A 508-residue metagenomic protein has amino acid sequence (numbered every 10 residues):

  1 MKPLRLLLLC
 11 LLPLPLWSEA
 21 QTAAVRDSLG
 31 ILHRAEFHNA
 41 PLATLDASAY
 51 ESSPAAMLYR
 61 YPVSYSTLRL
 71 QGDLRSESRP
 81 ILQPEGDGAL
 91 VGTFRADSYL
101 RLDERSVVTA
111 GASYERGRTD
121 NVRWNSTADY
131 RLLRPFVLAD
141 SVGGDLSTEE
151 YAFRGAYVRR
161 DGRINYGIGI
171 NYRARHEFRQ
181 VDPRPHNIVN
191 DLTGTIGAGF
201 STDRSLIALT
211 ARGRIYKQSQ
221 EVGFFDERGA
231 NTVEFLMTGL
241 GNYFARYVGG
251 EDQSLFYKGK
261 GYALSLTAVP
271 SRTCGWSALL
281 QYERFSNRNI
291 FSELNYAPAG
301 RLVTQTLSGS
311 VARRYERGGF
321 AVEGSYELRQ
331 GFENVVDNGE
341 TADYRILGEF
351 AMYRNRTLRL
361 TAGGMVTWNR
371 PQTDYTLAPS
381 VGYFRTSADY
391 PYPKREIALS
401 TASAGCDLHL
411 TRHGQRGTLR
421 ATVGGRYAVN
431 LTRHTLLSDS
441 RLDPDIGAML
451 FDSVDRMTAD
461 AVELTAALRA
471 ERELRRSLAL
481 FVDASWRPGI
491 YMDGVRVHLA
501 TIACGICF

Functional and structural regions predicted by a protein language model:
M1-S28, C274, F508: Bacterial Sec-dependent N-terminal signal peptides
A20-D120: N-terminal, post-signal peptide beta-strand-biased segments of exported outer-membrane/organellar beta-barrel and other
A24-G30, R204, R496-F508: Outer-membrane beta-barrel "beta-signal"
E77-T93, V142-G144, R175-V189, Q253-Y257 (+1 more regions): Outer-membrane beta-barrel proteins
L90-G117, L138-R175, N190-R214: Transmembrane beta-barrel wall of Gram-negative outer-membrane proteins
S113-Y151, T210-A211, K217-F225, R246-Y247 (+1 more regions): Outer-membrane beta-barrel translocator/channel fold
D129-L138, L236-C507: Outer membrane beta-barrel transmembrane domains
A156-Q180, V189-T193, S277-S292, T376-F384: Surface-exposed extracellular loop regions of Gram-negative outer-membrane beta-barrel proteins
